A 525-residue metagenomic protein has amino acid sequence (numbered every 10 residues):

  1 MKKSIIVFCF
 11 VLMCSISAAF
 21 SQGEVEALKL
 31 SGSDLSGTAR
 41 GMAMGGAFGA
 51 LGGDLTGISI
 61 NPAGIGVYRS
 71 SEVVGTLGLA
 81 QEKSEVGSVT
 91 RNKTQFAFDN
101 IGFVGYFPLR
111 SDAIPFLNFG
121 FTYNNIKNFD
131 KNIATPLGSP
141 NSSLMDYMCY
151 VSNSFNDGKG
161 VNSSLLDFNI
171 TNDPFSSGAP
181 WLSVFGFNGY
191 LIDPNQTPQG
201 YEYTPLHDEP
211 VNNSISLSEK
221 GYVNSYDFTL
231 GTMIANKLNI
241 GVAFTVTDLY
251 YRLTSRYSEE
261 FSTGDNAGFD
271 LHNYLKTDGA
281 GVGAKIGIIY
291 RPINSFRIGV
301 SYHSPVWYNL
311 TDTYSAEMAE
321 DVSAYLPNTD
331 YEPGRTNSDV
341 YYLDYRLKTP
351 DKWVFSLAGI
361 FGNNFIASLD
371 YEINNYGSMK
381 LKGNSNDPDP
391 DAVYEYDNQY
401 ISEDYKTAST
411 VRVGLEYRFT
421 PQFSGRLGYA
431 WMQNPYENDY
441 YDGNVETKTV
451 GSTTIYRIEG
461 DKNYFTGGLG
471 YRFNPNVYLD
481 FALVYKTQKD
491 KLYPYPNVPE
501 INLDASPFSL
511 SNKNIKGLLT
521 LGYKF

Functional and structural regions predicted by a protein language model:
M1-V25, F525: Bacterial Sec-dependent N-terminal signal peptides
C9, Y68, R252: Active-site-proximal flexible loops/turns
Q22-S36, D99, Y106-F525: Outer-membrane beta-barrel porins/channels
G23-F48, I65-K83: Transmembrane beta-strand segments of Gram-negative outer membrane beta-barrel proteins
M42-T56, G87-T90, N213-E219: Asp/Glu-centered strand-loop micro-motifs enriched in Gly/Pro and often flanked by an aromatic residue
G53-L109: Long, well-ordered hydrophobic secondary-structure segments characteristic of membrane-embedded and membrane-proximal
